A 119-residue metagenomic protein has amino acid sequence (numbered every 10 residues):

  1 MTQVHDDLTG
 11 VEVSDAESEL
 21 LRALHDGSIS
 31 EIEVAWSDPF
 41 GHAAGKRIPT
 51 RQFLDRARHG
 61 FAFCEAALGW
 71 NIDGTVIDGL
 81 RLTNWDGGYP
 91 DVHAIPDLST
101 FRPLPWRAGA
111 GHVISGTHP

Functional and structural regions predicted by a protein language model:
M1-P119: ATP/Mg2+-dependent ligation/transfer catalytic cores
